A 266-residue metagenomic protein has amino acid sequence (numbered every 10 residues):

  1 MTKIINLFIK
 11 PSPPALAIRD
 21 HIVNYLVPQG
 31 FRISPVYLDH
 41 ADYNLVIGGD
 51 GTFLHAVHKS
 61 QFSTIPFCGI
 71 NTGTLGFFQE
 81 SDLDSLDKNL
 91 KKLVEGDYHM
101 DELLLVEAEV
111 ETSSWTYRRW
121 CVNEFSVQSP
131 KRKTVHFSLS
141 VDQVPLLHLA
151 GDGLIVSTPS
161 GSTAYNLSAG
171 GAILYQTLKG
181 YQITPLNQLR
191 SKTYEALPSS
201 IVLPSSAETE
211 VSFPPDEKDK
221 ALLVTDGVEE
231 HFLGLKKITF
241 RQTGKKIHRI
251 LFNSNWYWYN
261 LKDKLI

Functional and structural regions predicted by a protein language model:
T2-L38, G76-L154, T163-I266: Catalytic phosphate-donor-binding core of small-molecule kinases
A17, H55-A56: Phosphate- and divalent-cation-binding pockets in alpha/beta enzyme and binding domains that engage nucleotide-derived
Y37-H55: Short, well-ordered secondary-structure micro-motifs within conserved domains or adaptor modules
G49-T52, G73-L75, S160-S162: Short glycine-rich anion-binding loops that position phosphate/pyrophosphate groups of nucleotides and phosphorylated
A56-F62: Rossmann-fold NAD(P) dinucleotide-binding segment
T64-P66: Proline-centered loop/turn at the N-terminus of a beta-strand
V156-T158: Conserved mixed alpha/beta catalytic, RNA-binding, or beta-rich assembly cores of soluble enzyme, regulatory
